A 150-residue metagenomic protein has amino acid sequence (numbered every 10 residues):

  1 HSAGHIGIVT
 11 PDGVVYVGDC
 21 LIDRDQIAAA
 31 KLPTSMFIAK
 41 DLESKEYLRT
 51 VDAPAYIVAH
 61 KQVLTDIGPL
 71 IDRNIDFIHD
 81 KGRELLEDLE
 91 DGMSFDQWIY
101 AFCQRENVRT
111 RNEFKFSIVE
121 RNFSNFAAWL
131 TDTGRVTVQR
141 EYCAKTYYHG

Functional and structural regions predicted by a protein language model:
S2-G82: Metallo-beta-lactamase
E84-G150: C-terminal regulatory/interaction regions
